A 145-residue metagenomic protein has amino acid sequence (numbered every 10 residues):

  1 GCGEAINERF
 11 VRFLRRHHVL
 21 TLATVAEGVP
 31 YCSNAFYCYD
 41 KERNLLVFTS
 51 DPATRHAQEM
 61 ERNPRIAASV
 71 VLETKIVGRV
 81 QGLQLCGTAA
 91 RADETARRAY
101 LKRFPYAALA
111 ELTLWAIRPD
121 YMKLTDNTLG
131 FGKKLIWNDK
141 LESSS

Functional and structural regions predicted by a protein language model:
G1-C2, V77-S145: Charged, gly/pro-rich active-site loop segments
G1-L20, E142-S145: Extreme N-terminal tail/first-helix region
L14-R15, E61-R62, L101: Alpha-helix boundary recognition
R16-H18, Y31-S33, L83, A108-E111: Short, basic and Ser/Thr-rich N-terminal targeting/leader segments
H17-P52, M60, I66-V71: Short beta-strand segments
S50-T54, A67-L72, E94-Y106: Short acidic (Asp/Glu) patches
R55-G87: Helix-adjacent hinge/juxtasegments
